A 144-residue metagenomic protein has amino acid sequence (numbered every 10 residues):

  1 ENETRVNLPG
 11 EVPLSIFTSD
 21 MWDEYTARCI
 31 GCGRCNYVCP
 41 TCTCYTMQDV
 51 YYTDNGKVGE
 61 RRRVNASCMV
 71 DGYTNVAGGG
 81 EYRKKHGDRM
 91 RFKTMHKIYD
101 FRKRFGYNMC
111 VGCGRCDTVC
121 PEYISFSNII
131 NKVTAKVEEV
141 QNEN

Functional and structural regions predicted by a protein language model:
E1-R5: Internal, non-catalytic "lid/hinge" segments that mediate substrate recognition, gating, inter-domain movement
V6-A27, Y45-N144: Ferredoxin-type iron-sulfur electron-transfer modules in oxidoreductases and energy-metabolism complexes
A27-M47: Basic (Lys/Arg-enriched) interaction patch that binds polyanionic ligands
